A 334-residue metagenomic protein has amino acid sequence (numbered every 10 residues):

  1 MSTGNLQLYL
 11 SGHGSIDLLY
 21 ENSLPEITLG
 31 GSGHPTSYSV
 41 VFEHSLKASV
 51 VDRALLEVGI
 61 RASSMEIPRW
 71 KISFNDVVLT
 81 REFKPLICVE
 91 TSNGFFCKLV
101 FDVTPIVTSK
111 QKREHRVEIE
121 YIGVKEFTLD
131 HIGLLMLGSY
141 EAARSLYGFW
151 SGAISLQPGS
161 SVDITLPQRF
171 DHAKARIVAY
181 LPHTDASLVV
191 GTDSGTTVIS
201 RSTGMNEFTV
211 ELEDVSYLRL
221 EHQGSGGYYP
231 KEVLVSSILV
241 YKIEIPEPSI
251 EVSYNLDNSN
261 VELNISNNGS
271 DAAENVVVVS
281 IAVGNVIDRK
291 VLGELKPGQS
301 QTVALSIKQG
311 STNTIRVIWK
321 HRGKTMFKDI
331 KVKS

Functional and structural regions predicted by a protein language model:
M1-S253, D271, V291, H321-S334: Disulfide-rich extracellular domains of secreted proteins
T36, D257-L263: Short, solvent-exposed loop/turn segments enriched in Ser/Thr/Gly
L56, V276-I281: Hydrophobic beta-strand segments
E114-R116, Y217, T302, T312-R316: Short, conserved beta-strand segments of beta-strand-rich sandwich/propeller modules, principally
D185-A186, A282-I287: Short aromatic-acidic-glycine turn motif
S266-A272: Short, acidic/polar linear motifs in exposed loop/turn regions
N285-T312, H321: Intrinsically disordered, low-complexity Pro/Gly/Ser/Thr-rich segments with frequent PxxP/GP/PP motifs and embedded
